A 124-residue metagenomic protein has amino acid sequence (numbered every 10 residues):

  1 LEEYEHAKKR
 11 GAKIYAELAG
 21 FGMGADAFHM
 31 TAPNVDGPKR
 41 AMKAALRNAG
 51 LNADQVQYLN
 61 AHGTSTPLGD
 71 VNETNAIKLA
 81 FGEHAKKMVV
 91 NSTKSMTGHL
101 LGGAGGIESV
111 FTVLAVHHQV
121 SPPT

Functional and structural regions predicted by a protein language model:
L1-A49, Q57-Y58: Condensing-enzyme catalytic core mediating Claisen C-C bond formation in acyl metabolism
Y15, A85-K87: A generic structural signal for alpha->beta connector loops
F21-P33, G63-D70, K87-T124: Acyl-CoA/ACP chain-elongation machinery
A41-A49, A76, A80, T112 (+1 more regions): Stable alpha-helical structural segments in soluble proteins, enriched in small hydrophobic residues
G69-E83: Active-site-proximal gating segment of KS-fold condensing enzymes and close homologs
